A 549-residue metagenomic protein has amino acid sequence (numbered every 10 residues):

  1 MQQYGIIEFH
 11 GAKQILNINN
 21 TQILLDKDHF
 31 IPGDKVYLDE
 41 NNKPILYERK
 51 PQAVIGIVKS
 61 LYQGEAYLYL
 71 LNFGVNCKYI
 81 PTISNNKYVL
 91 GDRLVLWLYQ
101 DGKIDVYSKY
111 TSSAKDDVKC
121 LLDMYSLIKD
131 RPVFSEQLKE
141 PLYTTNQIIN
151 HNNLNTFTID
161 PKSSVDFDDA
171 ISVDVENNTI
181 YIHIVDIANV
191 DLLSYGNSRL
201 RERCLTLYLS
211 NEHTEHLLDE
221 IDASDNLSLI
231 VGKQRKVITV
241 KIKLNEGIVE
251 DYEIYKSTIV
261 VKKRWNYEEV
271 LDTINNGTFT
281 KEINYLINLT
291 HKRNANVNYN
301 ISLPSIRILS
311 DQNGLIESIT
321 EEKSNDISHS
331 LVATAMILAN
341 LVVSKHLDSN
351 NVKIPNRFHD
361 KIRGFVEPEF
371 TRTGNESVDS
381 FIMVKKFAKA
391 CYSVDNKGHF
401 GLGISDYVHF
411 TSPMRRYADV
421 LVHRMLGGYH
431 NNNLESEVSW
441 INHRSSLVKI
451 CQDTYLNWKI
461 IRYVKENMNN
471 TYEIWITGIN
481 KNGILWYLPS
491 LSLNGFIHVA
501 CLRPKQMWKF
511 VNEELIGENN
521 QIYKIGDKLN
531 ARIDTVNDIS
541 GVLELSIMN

Functional and structural regions predicted by a protein language model:
M1-F9, I18, L38-N41, V342 (+1 more regions): Structured C-terminal cores of nucleic-acid metabolism proteins
M1-Q234, R264, E513-N530, V536 (+1 more regions): Charge-lined substrate channels and their catalytic hotspots, especially those that engage the 3′ end of RNA
K13-I18, G64-L71, K241, I306-L309 (+2 more regions): Short polybasic amphipathic segments
Q22, G74-C77, T179, I248-D251 (+2 more regions): Short, mixed charged/polar active-site loops that provide acid/base catalysis or chelate metal/phosphate cofactors
D26-I31, T82-K87, K109-S113, I254-V261 (+3 more regions): A short, sequence-level motif marking secondary-structure junctions
I80-P81, D160-I362, H399-H430: Feature marking long nucleic-acid-engaging regions of large polymerase/nuclease enzymes
K109, R357-K361, P489, M548: Short loop/turn motifs enriched for small/polar and acidic residues
